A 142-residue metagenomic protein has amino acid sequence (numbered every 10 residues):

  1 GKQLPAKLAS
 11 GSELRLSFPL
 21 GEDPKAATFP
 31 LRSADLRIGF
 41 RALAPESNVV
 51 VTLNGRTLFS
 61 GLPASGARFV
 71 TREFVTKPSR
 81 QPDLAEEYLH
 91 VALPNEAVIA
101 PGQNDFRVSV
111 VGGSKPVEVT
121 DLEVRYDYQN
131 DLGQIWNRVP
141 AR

Functional and structural regions predicted by a protein language model:
G1-K7, I135-R142: Activation corresponds to long, low-complexity, non-globular regions
K2-A27, Y88-V91: Short beta-strands within extracellular/lumenal beta-sheet-rich domains
P19, D35-R41: Short edge beta-strand/loop segments characteristic of extracellular beta-sandwich folds
P24-L36: Extended extracellular/luminal ectodomain segments enriched in beta-structured repeat modules
G39-R138: Beta-strand-rich ligand-recognition modules
